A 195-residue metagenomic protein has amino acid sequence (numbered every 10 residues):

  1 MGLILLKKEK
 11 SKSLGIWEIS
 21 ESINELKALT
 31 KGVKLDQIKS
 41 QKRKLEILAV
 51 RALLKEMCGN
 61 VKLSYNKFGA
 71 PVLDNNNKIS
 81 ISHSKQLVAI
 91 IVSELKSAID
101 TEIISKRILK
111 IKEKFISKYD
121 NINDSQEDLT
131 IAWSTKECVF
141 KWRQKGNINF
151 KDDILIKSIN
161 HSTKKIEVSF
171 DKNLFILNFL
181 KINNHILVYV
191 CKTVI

Functional and structural regions predicted by a protein language model:
M1-I195: Core catalytic alpha/beta fold that binds nucleotide/phospho-ligands
